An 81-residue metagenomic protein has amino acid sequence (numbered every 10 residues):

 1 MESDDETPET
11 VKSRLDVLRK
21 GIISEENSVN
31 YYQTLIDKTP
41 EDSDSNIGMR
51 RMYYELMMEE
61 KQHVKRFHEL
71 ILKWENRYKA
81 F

Functional and structural regions predicted by a protein language model:
M1-F81: Non-heme di-metal
